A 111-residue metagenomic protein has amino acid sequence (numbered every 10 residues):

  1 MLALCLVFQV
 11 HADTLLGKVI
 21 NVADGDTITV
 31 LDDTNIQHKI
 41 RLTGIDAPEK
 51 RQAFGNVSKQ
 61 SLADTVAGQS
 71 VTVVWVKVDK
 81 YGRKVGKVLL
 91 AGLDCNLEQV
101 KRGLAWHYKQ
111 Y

Functional and structural regions predicted by a protein language model:
M1-Y111: Small beta-barrel nucleic-acid-binding modules, primarily SNase/OB-fold domains and secondarily Tudor-like barrels
